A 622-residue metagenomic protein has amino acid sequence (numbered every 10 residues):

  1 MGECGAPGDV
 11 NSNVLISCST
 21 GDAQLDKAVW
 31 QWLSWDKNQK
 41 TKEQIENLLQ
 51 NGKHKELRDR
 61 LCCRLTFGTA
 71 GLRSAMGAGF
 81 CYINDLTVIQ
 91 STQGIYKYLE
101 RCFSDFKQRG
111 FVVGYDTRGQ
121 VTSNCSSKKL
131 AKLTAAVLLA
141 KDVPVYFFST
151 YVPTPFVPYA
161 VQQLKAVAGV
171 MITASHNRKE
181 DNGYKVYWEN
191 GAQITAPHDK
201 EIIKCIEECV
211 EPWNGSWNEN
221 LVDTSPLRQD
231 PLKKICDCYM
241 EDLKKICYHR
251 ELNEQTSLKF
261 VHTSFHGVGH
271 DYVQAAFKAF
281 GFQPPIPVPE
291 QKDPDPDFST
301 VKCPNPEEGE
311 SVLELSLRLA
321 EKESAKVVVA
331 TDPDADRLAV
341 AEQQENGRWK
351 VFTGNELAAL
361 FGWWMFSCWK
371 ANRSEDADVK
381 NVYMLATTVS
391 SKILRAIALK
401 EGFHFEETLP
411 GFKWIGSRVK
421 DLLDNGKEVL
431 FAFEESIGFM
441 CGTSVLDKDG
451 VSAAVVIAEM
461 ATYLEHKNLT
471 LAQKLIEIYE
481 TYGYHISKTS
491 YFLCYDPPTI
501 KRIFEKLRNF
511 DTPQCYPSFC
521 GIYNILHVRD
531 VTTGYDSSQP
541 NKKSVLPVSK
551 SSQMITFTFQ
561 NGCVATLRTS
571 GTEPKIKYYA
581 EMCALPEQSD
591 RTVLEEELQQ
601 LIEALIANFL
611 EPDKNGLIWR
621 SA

Functional and structural regions predicted by a protein language model:
G2-D9, V14-T134, S225-T256, V268: An N-terminal, well-structured beta->alpha segment
W32, D36, E56-L65, N182-A320: Gly/Ser/Thr-enriched, mixed-charge loops and adjacent short helices that form phosphate/oxyanion-binding elements
L61-C81, A174-N177, F260, S264-A276 (+4 more regions): Conserved phosphate/anionic-ligand binding catalytic regions in large, soluble enzymes, centered on
V112-D181, A276-V340: N-terminal small/polar loop signature for handling phosphorylated ligands or for N-terminal nucleophile
T122-K132, P158-Q162, E180-V186, E207 (+11 more regions): Short acidic, glycine/serine/threonine-rich loops at helix termini
Y187-W217, N355-V382, A386-A396, T462: Glycine-rich phosphate-binding loop plus the immediately following alpha-helix
E321, A325-V327, T331, R348-K350 (+3 more regions): Phosphate-binding and adjacent anionic-ligand microenvironments
